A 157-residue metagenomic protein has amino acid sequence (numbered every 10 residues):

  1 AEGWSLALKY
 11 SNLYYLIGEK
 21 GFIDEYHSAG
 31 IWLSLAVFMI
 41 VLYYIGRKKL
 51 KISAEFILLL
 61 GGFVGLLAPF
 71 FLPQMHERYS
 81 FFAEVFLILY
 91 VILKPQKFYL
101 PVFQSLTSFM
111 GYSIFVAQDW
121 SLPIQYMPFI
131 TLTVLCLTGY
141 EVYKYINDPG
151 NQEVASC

Functional and structural regions predicted by a protein language model:
A1-L6, Y10, G61, K94-C157: Transmembrane helical bundles and short interhelical boundary loops of multi-pass, membrane-embedded
E2-F70, I146: Aromatic/glycine/proline-enriched transmembrane-helix motif characteristic of membrane-embedded glycan-assembly enzymes
L16-D24, A83, I88-L93, S105-A117: Juxtamembrane/interfacial segments around transmembrane helices
I23-G30, K51-L58, E77, K94-K97 (+1 more regions): Membrane-interface helix-boundary signature
W32-A36, Y79-L87, M127-V134: Membrane-embedded alpha-helical segments of multi-pass membrane proteins, especially the transmembrane helices
V37-V41, G61-A68, F81-I88, T107-Y112: Hydrophobic, membrane-inserted alpha-helices
Y43-K49, L66-P73, I88-L93, Y112-V116: Hydrophobic alpha-helical transmembrane segments
L72-A83, V116-I124: Membrane-interface catalytic loops of GT-C/OST-like multi-pass glycosylation enzymes that act
